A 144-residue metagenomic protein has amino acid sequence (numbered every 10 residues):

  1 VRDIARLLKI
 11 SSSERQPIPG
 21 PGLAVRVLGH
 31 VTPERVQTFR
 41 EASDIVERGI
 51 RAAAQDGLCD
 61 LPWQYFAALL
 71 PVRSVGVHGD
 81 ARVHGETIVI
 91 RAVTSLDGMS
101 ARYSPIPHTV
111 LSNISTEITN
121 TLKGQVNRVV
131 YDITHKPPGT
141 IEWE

Functional and structural regions predicted by a protein language model:
V1-E144: ATP/NTP-dependent adenylation/nucleotidyl-transfer catalytic domains that generate, transfer, or process NMP-activated
